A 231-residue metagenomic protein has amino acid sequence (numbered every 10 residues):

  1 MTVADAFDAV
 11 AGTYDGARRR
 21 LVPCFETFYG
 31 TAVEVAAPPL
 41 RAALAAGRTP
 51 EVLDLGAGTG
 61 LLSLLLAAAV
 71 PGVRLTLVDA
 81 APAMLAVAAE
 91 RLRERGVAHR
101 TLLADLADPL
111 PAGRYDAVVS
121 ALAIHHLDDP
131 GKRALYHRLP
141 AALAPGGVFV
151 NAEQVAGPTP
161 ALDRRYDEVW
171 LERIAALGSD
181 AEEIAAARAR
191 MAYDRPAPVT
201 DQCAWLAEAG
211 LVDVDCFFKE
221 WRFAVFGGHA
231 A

Functional and structural regions predicted by a protein language model:
M1-A45: Conserved class I S-adenosyl-L-methionine
E51-L55, T59-D108: Class I SAM-dependent methyltransferase SAM/SAH-binding core
A69, H125-L127: A short His-aromatic
L110-V118: A short acidic, Gly/Pro-enriched loop at the edge of an enzyme's catalytic core that lines a small-molecule cofactor
S120-I124, A152: Residues lining the SAM
R133-P145: A short glycine-rich, Lys/Arg-flanked "PGG" loop and its adjoining helix->strand segment in the class I
A152-E208: C-terminal alpha-helical "lid/dimerization" subdomain adjacent to the S-adenosyl-L-methionine
D215-A231: Core SAM-dependent methyltransferase catalytic element
